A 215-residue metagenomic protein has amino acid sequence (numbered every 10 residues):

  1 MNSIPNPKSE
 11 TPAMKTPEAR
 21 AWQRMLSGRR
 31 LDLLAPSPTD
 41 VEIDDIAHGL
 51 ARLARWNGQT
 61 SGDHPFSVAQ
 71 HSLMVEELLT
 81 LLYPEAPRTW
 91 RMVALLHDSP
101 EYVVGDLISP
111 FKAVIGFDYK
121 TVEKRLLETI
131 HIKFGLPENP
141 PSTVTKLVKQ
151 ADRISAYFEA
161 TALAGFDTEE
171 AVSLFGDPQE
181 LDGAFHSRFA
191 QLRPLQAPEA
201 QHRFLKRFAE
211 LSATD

Functional and structural regions predicted by a protein language model:
N2-D215: Metal-dependent phosphohydrolase cores
